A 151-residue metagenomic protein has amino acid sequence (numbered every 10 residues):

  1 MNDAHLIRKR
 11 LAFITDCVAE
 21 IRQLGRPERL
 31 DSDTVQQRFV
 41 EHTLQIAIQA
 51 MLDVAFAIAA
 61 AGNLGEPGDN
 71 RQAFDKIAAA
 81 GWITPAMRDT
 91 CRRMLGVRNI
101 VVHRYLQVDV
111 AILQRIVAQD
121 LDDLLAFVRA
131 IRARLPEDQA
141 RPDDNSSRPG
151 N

Functional and structural regions predicted by a protein language model:
M1-N151: Solvent-exposed interaction patches of small proteins and small membrane subunits
